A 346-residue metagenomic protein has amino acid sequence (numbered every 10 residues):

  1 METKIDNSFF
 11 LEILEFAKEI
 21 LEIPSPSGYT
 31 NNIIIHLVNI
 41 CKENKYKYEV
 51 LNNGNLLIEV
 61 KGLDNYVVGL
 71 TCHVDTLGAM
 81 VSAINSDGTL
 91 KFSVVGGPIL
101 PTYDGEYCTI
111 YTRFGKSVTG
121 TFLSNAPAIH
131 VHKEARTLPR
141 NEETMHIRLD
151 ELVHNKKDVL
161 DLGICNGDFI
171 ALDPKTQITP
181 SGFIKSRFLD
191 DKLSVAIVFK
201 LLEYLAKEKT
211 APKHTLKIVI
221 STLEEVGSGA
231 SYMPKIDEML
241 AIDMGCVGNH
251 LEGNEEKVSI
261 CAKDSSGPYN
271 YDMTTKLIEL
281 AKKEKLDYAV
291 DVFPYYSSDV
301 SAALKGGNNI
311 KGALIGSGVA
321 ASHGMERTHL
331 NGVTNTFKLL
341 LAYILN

Functional and structural regions predicted by a protein language model:
M1-N346: N-terminal hydrophobic/helix-forming segments and targeting peptides
